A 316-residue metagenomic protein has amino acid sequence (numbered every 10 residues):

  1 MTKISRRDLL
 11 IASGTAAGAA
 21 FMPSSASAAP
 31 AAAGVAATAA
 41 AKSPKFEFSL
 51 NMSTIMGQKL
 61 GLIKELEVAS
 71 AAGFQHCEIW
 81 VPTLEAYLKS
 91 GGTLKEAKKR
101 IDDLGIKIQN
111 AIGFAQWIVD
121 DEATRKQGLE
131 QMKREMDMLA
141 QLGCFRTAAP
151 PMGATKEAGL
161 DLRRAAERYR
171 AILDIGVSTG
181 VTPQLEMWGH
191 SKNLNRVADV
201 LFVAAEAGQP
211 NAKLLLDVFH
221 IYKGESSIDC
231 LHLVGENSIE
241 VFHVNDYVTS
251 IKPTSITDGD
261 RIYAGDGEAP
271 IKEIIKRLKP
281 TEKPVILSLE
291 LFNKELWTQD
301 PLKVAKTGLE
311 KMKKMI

Functional and structural regions predicted by a protein language model:
T2-S49, T54-G73, L194-L216, H220-I316: Histidine-acidic metal/acid-base catalytic patches
S13-S24, A36-S43, K64-S70, R100-K107 (+5 more regions): Active-site acidic/histidine proton-transfer and metal-coordination neighborhood in alpha/beta enzyme cores
E47, H76, T182: Residues at the starts of beta-strands that form the adenosine-phosphate
N51-S53, T83-E85, D121-A123, A158-L160 (+3 more regions): Short, contiguous strand/loop micro-motifs
T54-M56, V81-T83, F114-A115, P151-T155 (+4 more regions): Active-site-proximal loop/turn and secondary-structure-junction residues that shape catalytic pockets, frequently
A72-V81, Q109-A115: Short, conserved active-site loops that position catalytic residues or coordinate cofactors/metal ions across diverse
E78, N110-I112, A148, Q184 (+2 more regions): Conserved beta-strand positions in the central sheet of alpha/beta enzyme cores
I79-K98, M152, K156: Glycine-rich, proline-tolerant flexible connector loops at the mouths of alpha/beta enzymes
